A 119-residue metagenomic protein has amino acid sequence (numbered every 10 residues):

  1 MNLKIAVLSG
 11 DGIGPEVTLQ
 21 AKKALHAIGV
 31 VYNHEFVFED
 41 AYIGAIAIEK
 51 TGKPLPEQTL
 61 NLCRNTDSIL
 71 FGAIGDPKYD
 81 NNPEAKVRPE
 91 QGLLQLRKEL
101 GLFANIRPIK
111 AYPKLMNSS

Functional and structural regions predicted by a protein language model:
M1-G12, V30, E35-V37, A45-S119: Anion-binding alpha/beta catalytic cores of soluble intermediary-metabolism enzymes, centered on
I13-T18: Short N-terminal binding/cap micro-motifs at the start of the first secondary-structure element
L25, G29: Conserved hydrophobic residues forming the short capping helix/wall of the S-adenosyl-L-methionine
D40: Replace "His-x-His-based motif
